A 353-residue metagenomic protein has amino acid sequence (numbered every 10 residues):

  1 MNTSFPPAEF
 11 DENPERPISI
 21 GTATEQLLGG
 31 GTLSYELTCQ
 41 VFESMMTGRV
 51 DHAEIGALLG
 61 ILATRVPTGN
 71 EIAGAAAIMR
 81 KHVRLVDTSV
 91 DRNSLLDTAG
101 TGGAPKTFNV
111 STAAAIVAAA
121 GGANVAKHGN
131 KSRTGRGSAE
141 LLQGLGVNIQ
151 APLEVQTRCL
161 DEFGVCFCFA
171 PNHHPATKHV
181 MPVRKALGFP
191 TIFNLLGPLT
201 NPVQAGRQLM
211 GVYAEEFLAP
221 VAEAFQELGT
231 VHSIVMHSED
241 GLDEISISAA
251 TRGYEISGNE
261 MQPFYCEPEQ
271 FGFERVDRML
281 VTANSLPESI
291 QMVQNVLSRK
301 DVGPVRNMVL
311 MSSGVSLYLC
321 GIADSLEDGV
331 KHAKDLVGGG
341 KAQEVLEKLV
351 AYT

Functional and structural regions predicted by a protein language model:
N2-Q26, T32-L33, K81-R84, T88 (+4 more regions): Glycine-rich anion-binding loops and their surrounding alpha/beta cores
E15-I18, E25-A73, H82-V90, M308-V309: N-terminal glycine-rich anion-binding loops that anchor highly charged ligand groups
L28, L59-A63, L96-T101, S316: Short glycine-rich or small-residue beta-strand-to-loop segments that form or flank ligand, phosphate, metal/Fe-S
E54-I55, A126-H128, V235: Short beta-strand segments at enzyme active-site cores
V66-S132: Active-site cofactor/substrate anionic-group-binding motifs, chiefly glycine- and Lys/Arg-rich phosphate-binding loops
K131-N148: Active-site-proximal loop->helix
